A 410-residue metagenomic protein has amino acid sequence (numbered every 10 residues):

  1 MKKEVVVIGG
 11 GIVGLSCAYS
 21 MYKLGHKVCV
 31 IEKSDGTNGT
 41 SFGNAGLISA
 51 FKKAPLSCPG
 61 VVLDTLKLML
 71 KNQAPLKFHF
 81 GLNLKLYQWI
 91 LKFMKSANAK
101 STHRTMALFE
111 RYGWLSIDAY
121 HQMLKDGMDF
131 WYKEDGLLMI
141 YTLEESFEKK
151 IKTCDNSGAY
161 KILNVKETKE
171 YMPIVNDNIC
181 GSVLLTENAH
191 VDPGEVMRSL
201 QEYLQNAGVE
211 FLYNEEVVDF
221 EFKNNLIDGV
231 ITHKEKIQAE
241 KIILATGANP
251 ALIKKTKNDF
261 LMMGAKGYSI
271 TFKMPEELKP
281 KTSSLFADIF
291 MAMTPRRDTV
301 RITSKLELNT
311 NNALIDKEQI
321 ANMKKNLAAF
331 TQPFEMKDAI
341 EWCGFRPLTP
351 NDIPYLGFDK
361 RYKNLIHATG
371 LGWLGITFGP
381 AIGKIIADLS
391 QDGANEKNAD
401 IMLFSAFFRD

Functional and structural regions predicted by a protein language model:
K3-V30: N-terminal Rossmann-like FAD-binding beta1-loop-alpha1 element of flavoenzymes
K23-G43: Glycine-rich FAD pyrophosphate-binding loop
K33, G46-I48, K52, L56-K95 (+3 more regions): Active-site substrate-recognition segment that forms the wall of the catalytic cavity or substrate channel
G46-V165: Dinucleotide-binding Rossmann-like beta1-alpha1 core, especially the glycine-rich loop that anchors the ADP
R104-I117, L138-K149, V183-E202, L314-N322 (+1 more regions): Short beta-strand to alpha-helix junction loop
E148-D155, V175-H233, I237-E240: Helical element adjacent to the flavin cofactor pocket in flavoenzyme catalytic cores
A287, T331-D410: C-terminal catalytic lobe of FAD-dependent flavoproteins
